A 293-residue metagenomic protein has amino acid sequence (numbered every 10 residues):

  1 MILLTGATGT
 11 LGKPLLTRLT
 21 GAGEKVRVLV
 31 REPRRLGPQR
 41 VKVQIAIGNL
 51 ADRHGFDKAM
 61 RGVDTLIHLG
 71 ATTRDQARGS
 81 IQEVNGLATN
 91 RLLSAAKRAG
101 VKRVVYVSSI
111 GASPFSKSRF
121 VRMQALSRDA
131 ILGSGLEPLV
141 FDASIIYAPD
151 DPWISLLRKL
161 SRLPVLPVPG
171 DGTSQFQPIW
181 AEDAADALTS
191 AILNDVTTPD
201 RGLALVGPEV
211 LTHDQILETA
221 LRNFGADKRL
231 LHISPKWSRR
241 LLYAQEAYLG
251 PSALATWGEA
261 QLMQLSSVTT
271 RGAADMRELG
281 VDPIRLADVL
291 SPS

Functional and structural regions predicted by a protein language model:
I2-A22: N-terminal Rossmann NAD(P)H-binding glycine-rich loop of SDR-like oxidoreductase domains
T5, L29, L66-G70, V104-S109 (+1 more regions): SDR active-site strand-loop-helix element
G12-K13, G86, A125: Residues forming the Rossmann-fold NAD(P)(H) cofactor-binding site
R34-R91, A95-R98, I110-P114: NAD(P)H-binding glycine-rich loop region in Rossmannoid oxidoreductase-like domains and their noncatalytic homologs
D75, I110-V121, I146-D151: Conserved catalytic-site region of short-chain dehydrogenase/reductase
D129-P152, L156-K159: Conserved beta-loop-beta element that borders a ligand/cofactor-binding pocket
P152-W153, D171-L193, D200-A204: Substrate-positioning beta->alpha
A191-T256, S266-S293: Mid/C-terminal beta-alpha module of Rossmann-like enzyme folds, strongest in SDR-family dehydrogenases/epimerases
